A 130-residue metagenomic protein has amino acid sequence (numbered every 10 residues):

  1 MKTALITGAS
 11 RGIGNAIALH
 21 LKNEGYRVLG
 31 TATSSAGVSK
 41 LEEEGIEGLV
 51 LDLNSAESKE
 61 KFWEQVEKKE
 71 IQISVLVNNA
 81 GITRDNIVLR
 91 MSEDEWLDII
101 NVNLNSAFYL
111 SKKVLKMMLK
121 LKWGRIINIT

Functional and structural regions predicted by a protein language model:
K2, I71-I73, M118-T130: Active-site loop of short-chain dehydrogenase/reductase
S10-R11: Conserved glycine-rich cofactor-binding loop
E24-S39: Conserved glycine-rich Rossmann-like NAD(P)H-binding loop of the short-chain dehydrogenase/reductase
L51-K61, E93: The beta1-alpha1 cofactor-binding region of Rossmann-like NAD(H)/NADP(H)-dependent oxidoreductases
A80-R84: Conserved NAD(P)H cofactor-binding loop of Rossmann-fold oxidoreductase domains
I87-V88, E95-I100: Substrate-binding pocket helix/loop in short-chain dehydrogenase/reductase
S111-K112: A short, exposed helix-loop element centered on a Lys and neighboring polar residues
